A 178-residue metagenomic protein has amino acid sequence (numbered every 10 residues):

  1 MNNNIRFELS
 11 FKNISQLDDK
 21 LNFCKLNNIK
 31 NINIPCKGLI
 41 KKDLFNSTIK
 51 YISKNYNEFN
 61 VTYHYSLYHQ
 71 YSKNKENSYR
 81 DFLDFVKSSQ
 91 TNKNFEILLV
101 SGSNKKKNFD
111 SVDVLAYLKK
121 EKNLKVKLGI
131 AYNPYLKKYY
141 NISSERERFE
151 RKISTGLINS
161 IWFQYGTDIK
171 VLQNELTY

Functional and structural regions predicted by a protein language model:
N2-S144, I158: Active-site beta->alpha loop and helix N-cap motifs at the rims of alpha/beta catalytic domains
A131-E175: Hydrophobic, aromatic-enriched interface-forming segments
Y178: Surface-exposed substrate-engagement region within the catalytic domains of secreted or surface-exposed extracellular
